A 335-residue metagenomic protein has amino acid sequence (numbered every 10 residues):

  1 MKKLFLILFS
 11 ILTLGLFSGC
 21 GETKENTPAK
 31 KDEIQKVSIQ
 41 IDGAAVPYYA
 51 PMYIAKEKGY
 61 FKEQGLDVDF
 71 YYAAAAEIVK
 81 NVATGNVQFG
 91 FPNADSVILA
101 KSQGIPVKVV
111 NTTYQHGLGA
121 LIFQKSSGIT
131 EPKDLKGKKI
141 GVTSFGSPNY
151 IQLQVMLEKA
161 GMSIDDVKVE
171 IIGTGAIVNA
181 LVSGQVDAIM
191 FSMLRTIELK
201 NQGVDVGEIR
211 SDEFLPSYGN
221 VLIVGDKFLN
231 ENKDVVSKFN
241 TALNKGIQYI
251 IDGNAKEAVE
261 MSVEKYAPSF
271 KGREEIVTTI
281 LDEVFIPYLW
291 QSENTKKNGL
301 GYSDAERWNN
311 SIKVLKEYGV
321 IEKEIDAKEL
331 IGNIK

Functional and structural regions predicted by a protein language model:
M1-L4: Positively charged n-region of N-terminal signal peptides that target proteins for export
I7-L16: Bacterial N-terminal signal peptides
L16-A29: Bacterial lipoprotein signal-peptidase II cleavage site
P28-I171, S183, D187-M193, V204 (+2 more regions): Short, glycine-/small- and polar/acidic-enriched structural segments that line small-molecule recognition paths
D95-S96, E170, A176-K271: Pocket-lining segment of extracytoplasmic ligand-binding domains
E231-Y318: Secondary-structure end/capping motifs
N310-K335: Hinge/cleft segment of the Venus flytrap/periplasmic-binding protein
